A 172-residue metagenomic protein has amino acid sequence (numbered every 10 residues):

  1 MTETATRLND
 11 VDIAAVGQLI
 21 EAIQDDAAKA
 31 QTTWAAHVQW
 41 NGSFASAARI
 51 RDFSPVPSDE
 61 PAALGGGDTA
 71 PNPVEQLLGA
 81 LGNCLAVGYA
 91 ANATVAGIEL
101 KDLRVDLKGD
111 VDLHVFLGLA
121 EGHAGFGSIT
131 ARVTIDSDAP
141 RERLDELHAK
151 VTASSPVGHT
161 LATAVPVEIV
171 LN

Functional and structural regions predicted by a protein language model:
M1-G79, A91-N172: Extended beta-strand/beta-hairpin segments
L81-L85: Alpha-helical metal-binding/catalytic segments enriched in His/Glu/Asp
